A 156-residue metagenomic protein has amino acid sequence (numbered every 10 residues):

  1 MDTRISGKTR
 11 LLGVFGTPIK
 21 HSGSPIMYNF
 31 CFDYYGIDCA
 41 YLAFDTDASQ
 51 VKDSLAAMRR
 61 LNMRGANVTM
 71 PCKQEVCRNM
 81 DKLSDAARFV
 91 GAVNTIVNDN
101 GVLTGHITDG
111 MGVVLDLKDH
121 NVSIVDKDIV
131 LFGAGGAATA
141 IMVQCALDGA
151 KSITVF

Functional and structural regions predicted by a protein language model:
T3-H120: Phosphate/diphosphate ligand-binding glycine-rich loop within oxidoreductases
G16, I107, V122-A150, F156: Glycine-rich adenosine-cofactor-binding loop
L42, I153-T154: Conserved beta-strand positions in the Rossmann-like core of class I SAM-dependent methyltransferases
N98, A150-K151: A short helix->loop->beta-strand "cap" motif at the edges of active sites that frequently abuts
